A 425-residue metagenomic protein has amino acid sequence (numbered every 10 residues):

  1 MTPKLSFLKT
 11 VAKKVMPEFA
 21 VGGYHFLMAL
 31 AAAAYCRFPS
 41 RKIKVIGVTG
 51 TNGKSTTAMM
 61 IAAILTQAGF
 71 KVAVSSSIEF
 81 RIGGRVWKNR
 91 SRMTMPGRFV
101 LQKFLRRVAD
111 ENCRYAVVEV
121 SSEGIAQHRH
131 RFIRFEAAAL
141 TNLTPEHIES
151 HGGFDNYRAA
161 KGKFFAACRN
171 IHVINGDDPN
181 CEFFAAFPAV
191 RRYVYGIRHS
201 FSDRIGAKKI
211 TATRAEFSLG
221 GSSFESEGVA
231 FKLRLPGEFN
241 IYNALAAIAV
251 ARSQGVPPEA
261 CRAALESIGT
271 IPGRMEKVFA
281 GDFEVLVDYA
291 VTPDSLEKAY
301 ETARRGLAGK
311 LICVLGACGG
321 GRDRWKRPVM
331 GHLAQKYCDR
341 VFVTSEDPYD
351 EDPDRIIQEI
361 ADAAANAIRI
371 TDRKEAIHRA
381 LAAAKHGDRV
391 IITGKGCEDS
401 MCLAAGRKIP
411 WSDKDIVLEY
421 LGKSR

Functional and structural regions predicted by a protein language model:
M1-K9, V15-G22, A246-G273, K277-R425: ATP-dependent carboxylate-amine ligase
F7-G176, E182-R191, L245, A251 (+1 more regions): Phosphate-binding loop of NTP-binding sites
R41-I43, A109-E111, F135-V285, A308 (+1 more regions): Acidic, Mg2+-coordinating active-site environments of NTP-dependent enzymes
T51, S77, N175, I197 (+3 more regions): Cofactor-binding loop segments of dinucleotide-utilizing enzymes, especially the Rossmann-like FAD- and NAD(P)+-binding
S76, V120, G176, G196 (+2 more regions): Short loop/edge segments at beta-strand edges and connector loops that shape dinucleotide/nucleotide cofactor-binding
S76-E79, G228, G269, G394-G396: Short, small-residue-rich loop/turn micro-motifs
F80-I82, G124-A126, P179-F183, F201 (+3 more regions): Short, active-site-adjacent cap segments at secondary-structure transitions
